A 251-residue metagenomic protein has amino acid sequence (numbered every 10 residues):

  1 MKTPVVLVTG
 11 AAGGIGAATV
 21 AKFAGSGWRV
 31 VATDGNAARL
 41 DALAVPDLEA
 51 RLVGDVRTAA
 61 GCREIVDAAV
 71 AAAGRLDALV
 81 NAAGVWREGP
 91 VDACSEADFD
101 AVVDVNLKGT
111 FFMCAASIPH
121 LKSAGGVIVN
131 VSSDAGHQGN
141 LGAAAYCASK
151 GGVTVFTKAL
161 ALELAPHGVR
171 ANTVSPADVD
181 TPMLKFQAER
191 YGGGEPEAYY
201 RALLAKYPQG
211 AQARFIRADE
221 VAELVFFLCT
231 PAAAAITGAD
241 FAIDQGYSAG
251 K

Functional and structural regions predicted by a protein language model:
A12-G13: Conserved glycine-rich cofactor-binding loop
V80, A165, R170, I236-G238: Short, small/polar-rich loop/turn modules that mediate ligand/substrate recognition or access, typified
P90-V91, S95-V103, L203: Substrate-binding pocket helix/loop in short-chain dehydrogenase/reductase
C114, S149, T157: Active-site helix of classical SDR
P119, L162-P166, A234: Alpha-helical segment proximal to the catalytic Tyr-Lys
S133: Residue(s) in the substrate-gating loop at a strand-loop-helix junction that position the organic substrate next
Q138, F226, T237-K251: Short C-terminal tail/terminal secondary-structure segment of NAD(P)H-dependent dehydrogenase/reductase domains
